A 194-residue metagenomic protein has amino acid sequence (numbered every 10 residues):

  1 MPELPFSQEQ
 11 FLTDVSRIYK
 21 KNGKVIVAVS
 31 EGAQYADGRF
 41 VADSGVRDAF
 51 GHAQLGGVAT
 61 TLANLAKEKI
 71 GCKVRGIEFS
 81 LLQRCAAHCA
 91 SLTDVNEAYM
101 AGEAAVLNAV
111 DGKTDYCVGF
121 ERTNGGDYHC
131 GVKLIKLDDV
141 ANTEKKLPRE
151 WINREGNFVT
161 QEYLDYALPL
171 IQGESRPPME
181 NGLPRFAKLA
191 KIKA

Functional and structural regions predicted by a protein language model:
M1-R75: Accessory alpha-helical/coil subdomains and C-terminal extensions that flank or cap enzyme catalytic cores
D43-A194: C-terminal non-catalytic interaction/assembly regions of soluble proteins
